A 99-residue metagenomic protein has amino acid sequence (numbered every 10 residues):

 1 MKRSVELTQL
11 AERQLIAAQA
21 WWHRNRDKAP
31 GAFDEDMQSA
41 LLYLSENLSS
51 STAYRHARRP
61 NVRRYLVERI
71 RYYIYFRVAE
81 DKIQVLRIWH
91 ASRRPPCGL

Functional and structural regions predicted by a protein language model:
M1-V62, K82, P96-G98: Basic, Lys/Arg-enriched alpha-helical interface segments
V67-L99: Enriched for short, Lys/Arg-rich terminal
